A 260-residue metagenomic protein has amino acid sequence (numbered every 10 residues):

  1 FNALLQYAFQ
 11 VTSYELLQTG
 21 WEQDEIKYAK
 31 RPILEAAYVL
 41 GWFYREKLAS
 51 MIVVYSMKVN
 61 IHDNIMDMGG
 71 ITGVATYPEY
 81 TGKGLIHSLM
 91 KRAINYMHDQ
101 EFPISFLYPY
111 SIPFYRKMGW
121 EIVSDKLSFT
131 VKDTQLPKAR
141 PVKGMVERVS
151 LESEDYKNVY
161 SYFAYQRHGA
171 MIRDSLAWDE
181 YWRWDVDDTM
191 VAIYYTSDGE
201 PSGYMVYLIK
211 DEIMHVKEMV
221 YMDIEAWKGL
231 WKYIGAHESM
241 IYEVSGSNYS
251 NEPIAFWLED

Functional and structural regions predicted by a protein language model:
F1-S50, V54-S56, D63, G70 (+2 more regions): Short amphipathic alpha-helix that is part of the acyltransferase structural core
I71-T81, I213-I224: A short, internal acetyl-CoA/4′-phosphopantetheine-binding micro-motif in the GNAT/acyltransferase core
Y80, M97-H98, I234: Hydrophobic pocket-lining residues that define ligand/cofactor binding sites across diverse proteins
Y80-R92, E225-G229: Conserved acetyl-CoA pyrophosphate-binding loop and the N-cap/start of the following alpha-helix in GNAT-like
M90, N95-P109, E238-Y249: Conserved GNAT acetyl-CoA-binding A-motif
D99-P103, P109-L127, N251-D260: Conserved active-site alpha-helix within GNAT-family acetyltransferase domains
D125-K217, I224-H237, V244-N248, D260: Amide-forming acyltransferase catalytic core, primarily the GNAT-like/NAT-type and related acyltransferase folds
